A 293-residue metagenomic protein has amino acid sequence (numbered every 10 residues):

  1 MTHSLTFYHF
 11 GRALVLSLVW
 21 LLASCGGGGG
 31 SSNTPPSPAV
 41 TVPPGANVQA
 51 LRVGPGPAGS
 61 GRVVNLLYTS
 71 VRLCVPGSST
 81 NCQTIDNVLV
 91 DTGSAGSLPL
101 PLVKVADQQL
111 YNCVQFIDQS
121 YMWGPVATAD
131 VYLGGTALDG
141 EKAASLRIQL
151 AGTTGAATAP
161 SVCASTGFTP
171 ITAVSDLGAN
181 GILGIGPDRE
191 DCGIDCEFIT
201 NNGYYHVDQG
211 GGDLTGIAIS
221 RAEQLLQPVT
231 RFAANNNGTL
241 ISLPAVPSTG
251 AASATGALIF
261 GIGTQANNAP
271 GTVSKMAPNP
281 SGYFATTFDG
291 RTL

Functional and structural regions predicted by a protein language model:
T2-V15: Bacterial N-terminal signal peptides that target proteins for export
L18-A46: Bacterial Sec-dependent N-terminal signal peptides
W20, N87-L89, N180: Residue-level signal for helical boundary/lining positions with a hydrophobic bias
S37-N65, A144-L150, A157-L293: Aspartyl protease catalytic domain
V63, C74, S79-I85, V90-V162: Signature of the N-terminal lobe/flap region of pepsin-like aspartyl proteases
Y68-Q83, Y283-L293: A short acidic-Thr-Gly-centered motif at the start of a beta-strand
V71, A127-V131, I241, T286: Short acidic-hydrophobic surface loop/beta-edge motif
